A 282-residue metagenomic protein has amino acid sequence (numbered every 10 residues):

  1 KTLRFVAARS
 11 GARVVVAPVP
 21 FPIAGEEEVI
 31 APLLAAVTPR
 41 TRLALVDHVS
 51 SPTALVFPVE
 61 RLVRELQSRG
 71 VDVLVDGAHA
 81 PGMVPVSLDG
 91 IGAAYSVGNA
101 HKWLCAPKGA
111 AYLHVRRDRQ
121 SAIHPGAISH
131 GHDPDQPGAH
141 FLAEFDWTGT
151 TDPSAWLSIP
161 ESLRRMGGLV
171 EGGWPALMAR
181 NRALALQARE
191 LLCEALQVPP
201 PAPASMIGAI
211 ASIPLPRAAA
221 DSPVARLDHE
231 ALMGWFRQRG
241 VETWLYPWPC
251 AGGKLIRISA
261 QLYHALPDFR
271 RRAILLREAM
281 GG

Functional and structural regions predicted by a protein language model:
K1-G282: Pyridoxal 5′-phosphate
